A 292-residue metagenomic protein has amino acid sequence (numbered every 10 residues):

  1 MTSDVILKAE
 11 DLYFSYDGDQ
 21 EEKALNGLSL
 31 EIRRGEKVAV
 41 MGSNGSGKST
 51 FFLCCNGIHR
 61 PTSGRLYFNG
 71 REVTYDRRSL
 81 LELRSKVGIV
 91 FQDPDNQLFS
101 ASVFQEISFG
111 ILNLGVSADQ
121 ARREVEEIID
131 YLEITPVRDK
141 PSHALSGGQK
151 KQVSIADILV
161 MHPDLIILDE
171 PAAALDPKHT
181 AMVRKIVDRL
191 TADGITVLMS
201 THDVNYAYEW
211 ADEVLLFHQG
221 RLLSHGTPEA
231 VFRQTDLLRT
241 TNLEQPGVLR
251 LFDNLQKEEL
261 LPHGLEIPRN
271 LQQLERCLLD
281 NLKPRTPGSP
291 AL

Functional and structural regions predicted by a protein language model:
M41-S43: The feature captures the beta-strand-to-loop junction immediately N-terminal to the Walker
N56: Helix-to-loop junction immediately C-terminal to a conserved catalytic motif
G64-Y75, L83: Conserved ABC transporter NBD signature motif
D119-V137: Conserved ABC ATPase "signature" region
P141-L145, Q149: Conserved ABC ATPase signature
I166-D169: Catalytic Walker B motif of ABC-type/P-loop ATPase nucleotide-binding domains
Q219-G220: Conserved ABC ATPase "signature" C-loop
